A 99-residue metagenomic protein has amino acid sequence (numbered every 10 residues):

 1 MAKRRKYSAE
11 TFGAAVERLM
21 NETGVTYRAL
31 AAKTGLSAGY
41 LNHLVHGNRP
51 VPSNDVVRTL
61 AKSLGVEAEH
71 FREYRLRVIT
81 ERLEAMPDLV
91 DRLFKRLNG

Functional and structural regions predicted by a protein language model:
M1-V25, E69: A short, Lys/Arg-rich alpha-helix, primarily the initiator
E22, K33, S63: Residues within the alpha-helical elements of helix-turn-helix
R28, G39, E69: Key DNA-contact positions within bacterial/archaeal DNA-binding proteins
L30-A31, L60: Short alpha-helical "recognition helix" segments of helix-turn-helix
G35-V51, Y74: Recognition helix of helix-turn-helix/homeodomain-like DNA-binding domains that insert into the DNA major groove
D55-H70: DNA major-groove recognition helix of helix-turn-helix/homeodomain DNA-binding modules
R72-G99: Short, charged recognition helix plus adjacent turn of helix-turn-helix-like nucleic-acid-binding domains
